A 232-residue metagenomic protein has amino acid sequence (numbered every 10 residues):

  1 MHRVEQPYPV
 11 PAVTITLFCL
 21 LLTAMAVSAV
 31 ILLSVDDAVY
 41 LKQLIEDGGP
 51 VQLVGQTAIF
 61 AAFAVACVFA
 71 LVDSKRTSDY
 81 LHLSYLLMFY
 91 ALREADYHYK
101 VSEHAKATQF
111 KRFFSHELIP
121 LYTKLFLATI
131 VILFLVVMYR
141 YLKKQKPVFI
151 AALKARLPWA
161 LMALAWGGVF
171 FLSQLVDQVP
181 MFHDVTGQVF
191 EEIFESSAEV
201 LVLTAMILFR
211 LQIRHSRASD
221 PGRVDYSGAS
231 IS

Functional and structural regions predicted by a protein language model:
A12-L32, A163-G168: Alpha-helical transmembrane segments
A24-M25, G55-V68, T123-R140, E195-I213: Hydrophobic cores of alpha-helical transmembrane segments in multi-pass inner/ER membrane proteins, independent
L32-K42, Q174-D184: Juxtamembrane "helix-exit" motif on the non-cytosolic side of transmembrane helices
I45-V54, F110-F126, Q188-S196: Short aromatic-rich membrane-water interface segments that cap or initiate transmembrane helices in multi-pass membrane
L81-R93, L161-W166: Hydrophobic alpha-helical membrane-insertion segments
A95-A151: Membrane-proximal helix-loop-helix units in multi-pass membrane proteins
S102-K106, V176-E191: Interfacial helix-loop-helix junctions of multi-pass membrane proteins
L142-G167: Membrane-helix boundary/juxtamembrane motif in polytopic membrane proteins
